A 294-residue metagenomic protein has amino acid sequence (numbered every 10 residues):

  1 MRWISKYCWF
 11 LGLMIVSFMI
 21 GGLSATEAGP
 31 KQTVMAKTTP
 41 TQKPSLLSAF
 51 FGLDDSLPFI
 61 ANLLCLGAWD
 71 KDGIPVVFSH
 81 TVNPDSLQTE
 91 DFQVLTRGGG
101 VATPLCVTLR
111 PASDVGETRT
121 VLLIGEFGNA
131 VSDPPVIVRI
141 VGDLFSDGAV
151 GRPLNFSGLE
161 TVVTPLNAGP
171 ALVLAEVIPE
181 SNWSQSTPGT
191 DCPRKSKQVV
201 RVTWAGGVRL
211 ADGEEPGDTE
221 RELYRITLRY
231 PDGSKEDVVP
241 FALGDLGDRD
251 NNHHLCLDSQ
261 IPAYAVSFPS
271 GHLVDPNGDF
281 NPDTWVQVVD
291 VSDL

Functional and structural regions predicted by a protein language model:
R2-L11: Bacterial N-terminal signal peptides that target proteins for export
F10-I20: Bacterial N-terminal signal peptides
A25-L294: Non-catalytic beta-sheet/beta-sandwich ligand-binding modules that flank or precede catalytic cores
